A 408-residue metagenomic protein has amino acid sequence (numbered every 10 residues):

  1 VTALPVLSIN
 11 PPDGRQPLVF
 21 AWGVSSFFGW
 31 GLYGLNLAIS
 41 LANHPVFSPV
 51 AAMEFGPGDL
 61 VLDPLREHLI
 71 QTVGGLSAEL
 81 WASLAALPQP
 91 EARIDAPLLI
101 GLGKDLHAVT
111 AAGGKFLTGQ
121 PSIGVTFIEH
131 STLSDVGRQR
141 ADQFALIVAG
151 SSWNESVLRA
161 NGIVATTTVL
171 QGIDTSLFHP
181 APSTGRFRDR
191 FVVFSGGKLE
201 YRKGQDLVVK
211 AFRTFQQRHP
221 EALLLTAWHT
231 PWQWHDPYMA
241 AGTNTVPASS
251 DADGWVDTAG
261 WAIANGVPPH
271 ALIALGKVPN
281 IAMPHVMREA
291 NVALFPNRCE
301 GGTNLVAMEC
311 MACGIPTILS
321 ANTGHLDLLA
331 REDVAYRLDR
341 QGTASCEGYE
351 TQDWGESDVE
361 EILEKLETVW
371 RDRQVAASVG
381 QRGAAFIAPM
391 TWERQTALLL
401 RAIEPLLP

Functional and structural regions predicted by a protein language model:
T2-I9, V19, L62-V157: Extended catalytic core of nucleotide-activated donor transferases of GT-like folds
V19, R186-K203, V209-R213, L224-T226: Conserved donor-binding/catalytic core segment of Leloir-type glycosyltransferases
D135-V136, I173-D189: Acidic anion/phosphate-binding donor-loop and adjacent secondary structure in glycosyltransferase catalytic cores
D236-I281: Nucleotide-activated donor-binding/catalytic signature segment of Leloir-type glycosyltransferases, i.e., the conserved
N280, H285-A290: Short alpha-helical donor nucleotide-sugar binding micro-motif in glycosyltransferases
R288-G302, I315: Acidic donor-binding loop of glycosyltransferase active sites
P316-L319, L329, V334-R337: Short hydrophobic beta-strand element within catalytic cores of glycosyltransferases and related nucleotide-activated
T368, V375-P389: A short, well-ordered alpha-helix in the C-terminal region of glycosyltransferases
